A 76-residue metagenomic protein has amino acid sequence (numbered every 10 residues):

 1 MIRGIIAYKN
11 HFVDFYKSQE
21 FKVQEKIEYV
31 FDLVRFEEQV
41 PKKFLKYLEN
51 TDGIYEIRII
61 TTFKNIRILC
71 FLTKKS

Functional and structural regions predicted by a protein language model:
M1-N65, K74-S76: Basic, Lys/Arg-enriched alpha-helical interface segments
